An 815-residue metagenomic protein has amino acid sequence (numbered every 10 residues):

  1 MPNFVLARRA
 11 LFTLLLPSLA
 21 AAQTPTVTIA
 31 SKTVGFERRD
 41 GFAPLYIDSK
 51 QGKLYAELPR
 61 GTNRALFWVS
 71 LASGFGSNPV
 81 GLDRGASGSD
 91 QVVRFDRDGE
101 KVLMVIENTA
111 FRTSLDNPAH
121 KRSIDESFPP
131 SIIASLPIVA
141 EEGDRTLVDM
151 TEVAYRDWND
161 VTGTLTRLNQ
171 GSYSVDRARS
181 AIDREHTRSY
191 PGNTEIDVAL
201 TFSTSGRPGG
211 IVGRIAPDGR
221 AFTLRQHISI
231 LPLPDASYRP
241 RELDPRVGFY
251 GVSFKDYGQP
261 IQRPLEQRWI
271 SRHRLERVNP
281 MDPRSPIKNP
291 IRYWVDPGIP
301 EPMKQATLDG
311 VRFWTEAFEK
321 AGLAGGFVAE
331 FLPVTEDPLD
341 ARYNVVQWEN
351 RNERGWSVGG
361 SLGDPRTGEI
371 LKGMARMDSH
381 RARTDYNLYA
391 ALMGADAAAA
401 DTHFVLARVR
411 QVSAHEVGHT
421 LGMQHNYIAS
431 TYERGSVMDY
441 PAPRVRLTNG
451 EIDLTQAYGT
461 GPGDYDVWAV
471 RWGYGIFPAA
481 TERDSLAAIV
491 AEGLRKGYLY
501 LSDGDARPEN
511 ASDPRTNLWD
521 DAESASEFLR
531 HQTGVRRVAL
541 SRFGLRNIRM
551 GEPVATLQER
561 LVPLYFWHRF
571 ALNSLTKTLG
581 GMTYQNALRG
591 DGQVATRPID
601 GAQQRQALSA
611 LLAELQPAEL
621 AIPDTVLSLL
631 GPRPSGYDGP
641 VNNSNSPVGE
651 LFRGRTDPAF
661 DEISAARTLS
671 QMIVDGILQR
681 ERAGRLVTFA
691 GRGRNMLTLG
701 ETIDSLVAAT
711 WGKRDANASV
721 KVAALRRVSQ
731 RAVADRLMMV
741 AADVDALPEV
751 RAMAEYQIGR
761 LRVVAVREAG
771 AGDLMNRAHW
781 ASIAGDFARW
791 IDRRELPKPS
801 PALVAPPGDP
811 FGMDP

Functional and structural regions predicted by a protein language model:
M1-L11: Bacterial N-terminal signal peptides that target proteins for export
L14-A22: Hydrophobic h-region of N-terminal signal peptides that target proteins for export in Gram-negative bacteria
Q23-I299, L308, A317, G326 (+4 more regions): Auxiliary tRNA-acceptor-end handling modules of aminoacyl-tRNA synthetases
Q305-R312, E316, A407, Q411 (+1 more regions): Solvent-exposed, polar/charged alpha-helical surfaces in well-ordered, non-transmembrane soluble domains, broadly
R312-L323, G418-H419, M423, P443 (+2 more regions): Sec-exported extracytoplasmic/periplasmic mature domains
F331-E349, A407-D464: The catalytic-center signature of Zn2+-dependent metalloproteases
E369-G373, M377, S413-L421, W468-F477: Extended catalytic-interface subdomain
S430-P815: Conserved catalytic/binding loops enriched for acidic/polar residues
